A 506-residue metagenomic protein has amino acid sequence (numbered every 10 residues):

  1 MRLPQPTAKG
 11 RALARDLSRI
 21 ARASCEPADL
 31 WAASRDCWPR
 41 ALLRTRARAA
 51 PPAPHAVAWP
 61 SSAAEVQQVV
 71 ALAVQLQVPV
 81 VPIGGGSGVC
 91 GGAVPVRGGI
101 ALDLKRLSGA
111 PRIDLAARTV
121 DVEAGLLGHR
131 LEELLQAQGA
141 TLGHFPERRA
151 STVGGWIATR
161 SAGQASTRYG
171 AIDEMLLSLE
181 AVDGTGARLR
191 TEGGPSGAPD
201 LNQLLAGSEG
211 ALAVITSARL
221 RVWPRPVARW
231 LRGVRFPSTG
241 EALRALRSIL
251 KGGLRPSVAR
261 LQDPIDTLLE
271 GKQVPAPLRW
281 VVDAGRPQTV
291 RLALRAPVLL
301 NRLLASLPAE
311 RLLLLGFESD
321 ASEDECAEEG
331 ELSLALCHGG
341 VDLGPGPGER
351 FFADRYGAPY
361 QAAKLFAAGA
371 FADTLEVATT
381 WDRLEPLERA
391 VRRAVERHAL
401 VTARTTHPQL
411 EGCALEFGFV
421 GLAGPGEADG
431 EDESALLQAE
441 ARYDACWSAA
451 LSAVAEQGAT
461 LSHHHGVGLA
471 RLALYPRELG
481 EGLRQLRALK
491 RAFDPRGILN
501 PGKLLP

Functional and structural regions predicted by a protein language model:
M1-A71, G88-R118, D266-Q273, P347-F371 (+2 more regions): N-terminal flexible segment immediately upstream of the FAD-binding catalytic core in FAD-dependent oxidoreductases
C25-L43, L243, R247-A449, A453 (+1 more regions): C-terminal substrate-recognition/cap domain of FAD-linked oxidoreductases
G109-P264, I498-L499: FAD-binding subdomain of flavoenzyme oxidoreductases
I265, P408-E411, L461, G466-A473: Small/polar glycine-rich anion-binding or flexible loop at a beta-alpha turn
V467-P506: Activity-critical C-terminal alpha-helical subdomain
